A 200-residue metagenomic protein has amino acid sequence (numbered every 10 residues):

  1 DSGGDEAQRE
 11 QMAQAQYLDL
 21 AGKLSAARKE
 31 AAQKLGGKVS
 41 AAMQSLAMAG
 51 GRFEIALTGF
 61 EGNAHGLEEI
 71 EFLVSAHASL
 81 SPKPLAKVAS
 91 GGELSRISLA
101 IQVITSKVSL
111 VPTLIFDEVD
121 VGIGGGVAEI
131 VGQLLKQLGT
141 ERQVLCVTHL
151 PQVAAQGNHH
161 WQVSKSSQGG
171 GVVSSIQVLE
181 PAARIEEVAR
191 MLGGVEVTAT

Functional and structural regions predicted by a protein language model:
D1-L46, G50: Extended, charged alpha-helical coiled-coil/arm scaffolds that mediate oligomerization and mechanical coupling in large
Q44-E68: Long, charged, glycine-rich C-terminal linkers/tails
F72, A76-S79, G92-L114: GG-anchored amphipathic helix commonly corresponding to the ABC/SMC/Rad50 NBD signature/C-loop
P82-A89: Short pre-catalytic strand/loop immediately N-terminal to key active-site residues, enriched for Gly-Thr
V108-S109, V121-E129: Conserved D-loop-proximal element of ABC-family nucleotide-binding domains
D117-E118: Walker B catalytic acidic pair
G126-T200: C-terminal lobe/lid and adjacent interdomain/linker elements of RecA-like ASCE P-loop ATPase modules
